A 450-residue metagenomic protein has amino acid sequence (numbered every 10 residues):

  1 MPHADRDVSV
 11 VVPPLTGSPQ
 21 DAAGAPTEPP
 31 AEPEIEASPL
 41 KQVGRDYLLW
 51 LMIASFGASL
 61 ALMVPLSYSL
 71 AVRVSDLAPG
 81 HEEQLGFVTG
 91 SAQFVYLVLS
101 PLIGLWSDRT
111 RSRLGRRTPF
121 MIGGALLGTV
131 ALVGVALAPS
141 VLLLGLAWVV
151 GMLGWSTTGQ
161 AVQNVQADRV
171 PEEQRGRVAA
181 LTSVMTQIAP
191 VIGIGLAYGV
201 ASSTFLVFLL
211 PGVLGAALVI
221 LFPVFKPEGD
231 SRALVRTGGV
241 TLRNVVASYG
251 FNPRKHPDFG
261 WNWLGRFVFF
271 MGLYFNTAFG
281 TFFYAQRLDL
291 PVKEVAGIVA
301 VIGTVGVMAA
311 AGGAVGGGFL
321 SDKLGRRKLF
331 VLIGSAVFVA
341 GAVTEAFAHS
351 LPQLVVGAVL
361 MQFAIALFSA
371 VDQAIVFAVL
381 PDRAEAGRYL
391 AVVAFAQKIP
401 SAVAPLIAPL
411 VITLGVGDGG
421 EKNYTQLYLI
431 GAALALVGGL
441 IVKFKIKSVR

Functional and structural regions predicted by a protein language model:
D21-R45, G229-L264: Juxtamembrane intracellular "pre-TM" segments in multi-pass secondary transporters
E32-Q93, D258-L290: Helix-loop boundary and gating motifs at the non-cytosolic
Y96-L97, G176-Y198, A394-P405: Glycine-rich segments within core transmembrane alpha-helices of 12-TM secondary carriers
L99-L114, G312-R326: Helix-to-loop junctions at the C-terminal end of transmembrane segments in multipass secondary transporters
R116, G199-V213, L410-L434: A membrane-interface helix-boundary motif in multi-pass transporters
R117-V133, L329-T344: Structural signature of the two symmetry-related core transmembrane helices
A217-K226, Y424-R450: Multi-pass alpha-helical transporter architecture, strongest for 12-TM Major Facilitator/SLC carriers used
A384-V416: A late C-terminal transmembrane helix in Major Facilitator Superfamily
